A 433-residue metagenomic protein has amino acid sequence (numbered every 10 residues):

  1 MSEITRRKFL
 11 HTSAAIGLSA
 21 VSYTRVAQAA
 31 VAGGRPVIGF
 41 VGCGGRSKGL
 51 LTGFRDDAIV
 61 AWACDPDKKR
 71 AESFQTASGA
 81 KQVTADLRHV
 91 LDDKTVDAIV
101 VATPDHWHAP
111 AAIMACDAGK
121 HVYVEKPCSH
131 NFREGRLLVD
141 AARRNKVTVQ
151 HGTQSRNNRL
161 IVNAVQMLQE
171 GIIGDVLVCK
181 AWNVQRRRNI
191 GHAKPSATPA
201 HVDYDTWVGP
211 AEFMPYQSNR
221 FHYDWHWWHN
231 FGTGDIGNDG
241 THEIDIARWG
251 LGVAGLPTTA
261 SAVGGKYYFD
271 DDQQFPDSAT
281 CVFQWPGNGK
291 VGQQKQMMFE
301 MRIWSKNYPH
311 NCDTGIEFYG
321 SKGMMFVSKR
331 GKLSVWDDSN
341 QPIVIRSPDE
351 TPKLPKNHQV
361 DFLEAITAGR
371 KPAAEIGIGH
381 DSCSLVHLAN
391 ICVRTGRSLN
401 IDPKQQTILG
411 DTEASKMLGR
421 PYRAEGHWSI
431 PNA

Functional and structural regions predicted by a protein language model:
M1-I16: N-terminal secretory signal peptides and thylakoid transit peptides that target proteins across membranes
S13-S78, S155-N158, A247: N-terminal Rossmann-like dinucleotide-binding module
A14, T103-P104: Short glycine-/small-residue-rich Rossmann-like dinucleotide-binding loops
G34-P36, V147, L177: Nucleotide donor/acceptor-binding cores
Q82-D86: Conserved SAM-binding strand-loop segment of SAM-dependent methyltransferases
I99-V100: N-terminal Rossmann-like NAD(P) cofactor-binding module of classical short-chain dehydrogenase/reductase
P104, A109-N157, G171: Beta-strand-loop-alpha-helix segment that lines the small-molecule cofactor/substrate pocket of alpha/beta enzymes
N163, D175, K180, R186-G234 (+2 more regions): Contiguous beta-strand/loop segments that form the cofactor/metal-binding neighborhood of enzyme cores
